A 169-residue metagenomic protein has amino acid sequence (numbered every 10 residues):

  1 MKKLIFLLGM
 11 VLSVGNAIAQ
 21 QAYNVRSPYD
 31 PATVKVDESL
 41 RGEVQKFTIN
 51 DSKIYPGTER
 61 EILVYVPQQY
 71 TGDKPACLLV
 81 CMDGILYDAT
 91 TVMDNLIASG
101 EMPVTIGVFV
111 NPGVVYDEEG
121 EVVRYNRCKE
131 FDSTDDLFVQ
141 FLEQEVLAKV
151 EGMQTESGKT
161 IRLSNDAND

Functional and structural regions predicted by a protein language model:
L4-S13: Sec-dependent N-terminal signal peptides
G15-A19: Sec/Tat signal peptide C-region and signal peptidase I cleavage site
Q20-P75: A domain-start/cap signature at the N-terminus of enzymes
I49, E61-P67, A89-I97, L142-T155: Short, well-ordered amphipathic alpha-helices
L63, Q69-E130: N-terminal cap/lid subdomain of alpha/beta-hydrolase-fold enzymes
E130-L163: Alpha/beta-hydrolase active-site loop
D169: Gly/Ala-rich beta-loop-alpha elbow adjacent to hydrolase catalytic centers
